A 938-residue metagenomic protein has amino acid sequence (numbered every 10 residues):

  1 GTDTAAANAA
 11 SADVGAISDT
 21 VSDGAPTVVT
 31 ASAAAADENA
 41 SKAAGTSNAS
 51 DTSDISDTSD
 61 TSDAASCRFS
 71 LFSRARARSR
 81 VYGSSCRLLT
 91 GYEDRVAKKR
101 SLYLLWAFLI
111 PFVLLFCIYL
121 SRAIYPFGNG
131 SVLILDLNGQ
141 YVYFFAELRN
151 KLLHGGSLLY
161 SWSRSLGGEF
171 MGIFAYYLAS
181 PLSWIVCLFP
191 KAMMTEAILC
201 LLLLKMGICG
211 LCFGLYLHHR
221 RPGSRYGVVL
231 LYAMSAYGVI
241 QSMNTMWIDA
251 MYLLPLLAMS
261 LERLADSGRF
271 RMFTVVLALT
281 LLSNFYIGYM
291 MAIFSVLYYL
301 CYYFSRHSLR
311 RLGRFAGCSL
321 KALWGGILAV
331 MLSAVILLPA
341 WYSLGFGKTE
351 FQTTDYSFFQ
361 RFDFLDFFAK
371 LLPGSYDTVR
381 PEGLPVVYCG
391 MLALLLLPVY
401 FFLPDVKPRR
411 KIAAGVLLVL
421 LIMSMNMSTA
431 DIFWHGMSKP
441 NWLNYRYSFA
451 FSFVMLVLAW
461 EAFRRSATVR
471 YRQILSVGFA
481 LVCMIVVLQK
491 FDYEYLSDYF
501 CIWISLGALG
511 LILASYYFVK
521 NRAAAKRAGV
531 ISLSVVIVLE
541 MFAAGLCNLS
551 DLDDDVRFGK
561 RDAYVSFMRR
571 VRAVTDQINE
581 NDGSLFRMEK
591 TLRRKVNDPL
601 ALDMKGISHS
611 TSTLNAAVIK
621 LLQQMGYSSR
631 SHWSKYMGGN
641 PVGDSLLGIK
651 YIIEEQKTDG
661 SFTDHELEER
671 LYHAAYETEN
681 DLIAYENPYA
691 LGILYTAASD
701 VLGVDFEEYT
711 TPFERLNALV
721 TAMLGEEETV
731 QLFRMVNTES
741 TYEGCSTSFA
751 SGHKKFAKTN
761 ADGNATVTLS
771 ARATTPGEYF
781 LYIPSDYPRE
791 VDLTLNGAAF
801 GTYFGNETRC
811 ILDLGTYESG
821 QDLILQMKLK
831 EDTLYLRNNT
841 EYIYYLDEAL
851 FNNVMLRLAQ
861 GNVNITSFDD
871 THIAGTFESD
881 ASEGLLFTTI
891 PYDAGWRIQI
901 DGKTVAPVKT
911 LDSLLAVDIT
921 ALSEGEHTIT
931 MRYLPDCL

Functional and structural regions predicted by a protein language model:
G1, D63-I124, G317, K321 (+3 more regions): Start-transfer (signal-anchor) and selected internal transmembrane alpha helices of multi-pass inner/ER membrane
R95-K98, F144, V730-L938: Active-site-proximal, structured, solvent-exposed surfaces of multi-pass membrane proteins that position macromolecular
P111-L115, L202-Y216, G223-S305, K321-W341 (+2 more regions): Membrane-embedded helix bundles of polyisoprenyl
F112-F213, Y232-M251, S283, M290 (+5 more regions): Membrane-interface coil-to-helix junctions
L135, G139-L148, P181, C318-S319 (+7 more regions): Periplasmic/ER-lumenal interhelical loops and adjacent helix-loop junctions in multi-pass membrane proteins
S163, V536-D562, D576-L647, L691 (+4 more regions): Extracytoplasmic/lumenal acceptor-recognition loop(s) of multi-pass membrane glycoenzymes
L182-C187, L211, M604-H753, K758-D762 (+5 more regions): A cross-kingdom signal targeting lumenal/periplasmic-facing segments of multi-pass membrane and secretory-pathway
G268, I287, I412-T429, S438-F567 (+3 more regions): Contiguous transmembrane helix-bundle modules in multi-pass membrane proteins
